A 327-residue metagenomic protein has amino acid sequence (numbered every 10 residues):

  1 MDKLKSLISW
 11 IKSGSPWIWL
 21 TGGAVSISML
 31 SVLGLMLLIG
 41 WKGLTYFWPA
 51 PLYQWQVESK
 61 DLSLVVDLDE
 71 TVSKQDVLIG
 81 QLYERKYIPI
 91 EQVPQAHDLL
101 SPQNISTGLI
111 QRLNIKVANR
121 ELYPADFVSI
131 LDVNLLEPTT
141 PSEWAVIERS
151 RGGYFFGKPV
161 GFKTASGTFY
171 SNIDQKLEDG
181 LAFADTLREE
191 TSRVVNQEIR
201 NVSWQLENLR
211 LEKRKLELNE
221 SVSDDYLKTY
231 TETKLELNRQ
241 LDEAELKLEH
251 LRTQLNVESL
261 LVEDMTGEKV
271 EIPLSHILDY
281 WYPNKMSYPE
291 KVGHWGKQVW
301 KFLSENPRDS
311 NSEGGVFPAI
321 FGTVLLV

Functional and structural regions predicted by a protein language model:
M1-G22, M29-G34, G40-S310: Membrane-topology segments of multi-pass transport proteins
G34-L35, V327: Hydrophobic positions within alpha-helical transmembrane segments of bacterial inner-membrane proteins
G314-V327: Transmembrane alpha-helix signature in integral membrane proteins
